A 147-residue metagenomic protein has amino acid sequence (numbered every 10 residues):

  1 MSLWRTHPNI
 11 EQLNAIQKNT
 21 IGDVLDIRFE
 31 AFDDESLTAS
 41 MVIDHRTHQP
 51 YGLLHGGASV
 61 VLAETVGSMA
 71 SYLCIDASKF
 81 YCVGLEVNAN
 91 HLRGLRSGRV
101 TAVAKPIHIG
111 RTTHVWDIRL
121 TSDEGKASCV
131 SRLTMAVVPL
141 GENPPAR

Functional and structural regions predicted by a protein language model:
M1-R147: Terminal targeting signals and extreme-terminal segments of soluble enzymes
